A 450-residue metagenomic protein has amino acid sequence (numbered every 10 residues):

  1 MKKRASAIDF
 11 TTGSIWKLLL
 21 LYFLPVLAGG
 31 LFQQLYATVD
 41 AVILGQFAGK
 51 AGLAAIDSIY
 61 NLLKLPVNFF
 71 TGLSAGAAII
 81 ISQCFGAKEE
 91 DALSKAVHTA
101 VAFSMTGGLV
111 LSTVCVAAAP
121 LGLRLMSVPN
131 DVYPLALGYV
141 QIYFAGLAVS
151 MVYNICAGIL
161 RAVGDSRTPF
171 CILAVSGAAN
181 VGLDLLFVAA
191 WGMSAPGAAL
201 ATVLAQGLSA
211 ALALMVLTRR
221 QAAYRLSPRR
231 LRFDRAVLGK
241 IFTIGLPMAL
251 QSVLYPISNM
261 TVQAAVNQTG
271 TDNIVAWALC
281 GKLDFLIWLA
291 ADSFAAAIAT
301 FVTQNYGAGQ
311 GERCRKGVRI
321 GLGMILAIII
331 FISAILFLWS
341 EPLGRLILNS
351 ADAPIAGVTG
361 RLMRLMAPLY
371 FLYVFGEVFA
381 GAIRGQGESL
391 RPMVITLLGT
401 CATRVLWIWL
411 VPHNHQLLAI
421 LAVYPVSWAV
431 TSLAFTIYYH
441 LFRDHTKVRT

Functional and structural regions predicted by a protein language model:
M1-F23, I81-G146, A190-L246, V302-L369 (+1 more regions): Short alpha-helical transmembrane segments in multi-pass integral membrane proteins
W16-L35, V39, L62-F69, A145 (+7 more regions): Residue-level signal for short hydrophobic patches within transmembrane helices of multi-pass membrane transporters
L21-D40, I142, Y153, S176 (+4 more regions): Transmembrane helical elements of multi-pass membrane transporters/channels
L35-A54, L123-N130, L186-M193, V253-K282 (+4 more regions): Helix-terminus/linker motif at the lipid-water interface of multi-pass membrane proteins
L44-K64, N130-L135, A195-P196, V237-I244 (+5 more regions): Interfacial/gating helices of multi-pass transporter permease domains
L53-T113, A117, S150-P169, A276-S340 (+1 more regions): Small-residue-rich hydrophobic transmembrane alpha-helices
L65-N68, N180-D184, S209-L214, L286-L289 (+3 more regions): Hydrophobic transmembrane alpha-helices of multi-pass small-molecule transporters
S74, I142-R161, P169-G177, A198-A211 (+4 more regions): Short runs within selected transmembrane alpha-helices of multi-pass transporters and secretion channels
